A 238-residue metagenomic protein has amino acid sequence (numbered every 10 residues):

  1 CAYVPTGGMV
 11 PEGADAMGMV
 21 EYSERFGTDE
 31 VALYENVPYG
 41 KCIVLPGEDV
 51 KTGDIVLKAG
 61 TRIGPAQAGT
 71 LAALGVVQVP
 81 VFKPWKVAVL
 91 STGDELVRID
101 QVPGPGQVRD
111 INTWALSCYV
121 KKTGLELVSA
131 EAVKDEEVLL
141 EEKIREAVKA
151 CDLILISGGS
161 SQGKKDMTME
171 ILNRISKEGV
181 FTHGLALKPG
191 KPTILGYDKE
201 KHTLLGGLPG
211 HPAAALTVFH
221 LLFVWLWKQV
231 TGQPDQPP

Functional and structural regions predicted by a protein language model:
C1-E131: Short, glycine/charged-enriched hinge/interface segments at domain edges or termini
T6, T92-G93, I154-I171, V180 (+2 more regions): Glycine-rich beta-strand-to-loop/alpha-helix junction loops that act as flexible
V10, V50, R174-P238: Flexible glycine/proline-rich
A14-A16, A68-G69, I99-P103, L140-E142 (+3 more regions): Short acidic, glycine/serine/threonine-rich loops at helix termini
M17, S117-I175: N-terminal small/polar loop signature for handling phosphorylated ligands or for N-terminal nucleophile
I43, G106-D110, A130-V133, G158-Q162 (+1 more regions): Hydrophobic alpha-helical scaffolding
L74-V77, L96, Y119, T123 (+4 more regions): Change "in soluble alpha/beta enzymes" to "in soluble alpha/beta proteins
V108-T113, K134-L140, H183-T193: A general structural motif
